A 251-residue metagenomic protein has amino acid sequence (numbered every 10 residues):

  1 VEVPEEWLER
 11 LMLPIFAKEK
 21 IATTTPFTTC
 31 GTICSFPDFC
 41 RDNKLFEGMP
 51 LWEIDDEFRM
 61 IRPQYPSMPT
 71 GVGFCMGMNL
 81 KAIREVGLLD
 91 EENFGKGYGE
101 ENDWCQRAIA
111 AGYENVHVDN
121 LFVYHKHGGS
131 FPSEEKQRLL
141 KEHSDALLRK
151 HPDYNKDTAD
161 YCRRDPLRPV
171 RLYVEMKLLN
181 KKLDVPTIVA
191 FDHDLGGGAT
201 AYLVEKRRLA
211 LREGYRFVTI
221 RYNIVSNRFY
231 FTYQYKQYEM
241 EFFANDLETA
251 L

Functional and structural regions predicted by a protein language model:
E2-N43: Conserved donor NDP-sugar-binding/catalytic core segment of glycosyltransferases
A22-T28, G77, H117-D119, Y124 (+2 more regions): Short beta-strand segments
C30-G31, N43-K81: A recurrent flexible, glycine/aromatic-enriched loop bordering the glycosyltransferase active site that acts as
T32, Q106-K182: Active-site-adjacent helix/loop segment of glycosyltransferases that harbors family-specific signature motifs
M68-C75, L80, R84-Y124: Donor nucleotide-sugar recognition loop
A190-V204: A short, glycine/small-residue-rich beta-strand->loop->alpha-helix junction that serves as a flexible
H193-G196, R208-L247: N-terminal strand-loop element at the rim of the active site of nucleotide-sugar-dependent glycosyltransferases
T249-L251: Short N-terminal targeting/anchoring amphipathic segment
